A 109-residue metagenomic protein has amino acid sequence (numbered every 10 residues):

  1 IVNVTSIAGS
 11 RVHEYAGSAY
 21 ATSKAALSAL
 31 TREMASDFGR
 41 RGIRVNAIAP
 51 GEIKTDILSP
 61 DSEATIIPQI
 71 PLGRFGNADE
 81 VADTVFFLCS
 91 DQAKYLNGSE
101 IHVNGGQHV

Functional and structural regions predicted by a protein language model:
S6: Residue(s) in the substrate-gating loop at a strand-loop-helix junction that position the organic substrate next
S10, V45, A49-P60: Short, flexible catalytic-loop segment of classical short-chain dehydrogenase/reductase
R11-S18, R40-R41, G73, D91: Active-site loop immediately N-terminal to the catalytic Tyr-X3-Lys motif of short-chain dehydrogenase/reductase
Y20, S28: Catalytic tyrosine of NAD(P)H-dependent dehydrogenase/reductases that use a Tyr as the general acid/base
S23, T31: Active-site helix of classical SDR
S36-D37, K94: Alpha-helical segment proximal to the catalytic Tyr-Lys
D61-E80: Catalytic Tyr-x(3-8)-Lys segment
R74-V103, H108: C-terminal substrate-recognition "lid" of short-chain dehydrogenase/reductases
